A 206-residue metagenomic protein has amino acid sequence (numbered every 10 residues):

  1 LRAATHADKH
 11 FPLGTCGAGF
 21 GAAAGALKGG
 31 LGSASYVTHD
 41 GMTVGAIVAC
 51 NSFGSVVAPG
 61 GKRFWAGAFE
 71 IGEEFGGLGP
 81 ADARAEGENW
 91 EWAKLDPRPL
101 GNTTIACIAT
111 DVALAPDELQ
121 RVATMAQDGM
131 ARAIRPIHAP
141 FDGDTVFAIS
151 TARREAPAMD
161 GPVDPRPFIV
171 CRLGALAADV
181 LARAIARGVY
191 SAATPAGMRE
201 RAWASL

Functional and structural regions predicted by a protein language model:
L1-L206: A structural signal for small-residue-enriched, beta-sheet-centric alpha/beta enzyme cores and oligomeric scaffold folds
